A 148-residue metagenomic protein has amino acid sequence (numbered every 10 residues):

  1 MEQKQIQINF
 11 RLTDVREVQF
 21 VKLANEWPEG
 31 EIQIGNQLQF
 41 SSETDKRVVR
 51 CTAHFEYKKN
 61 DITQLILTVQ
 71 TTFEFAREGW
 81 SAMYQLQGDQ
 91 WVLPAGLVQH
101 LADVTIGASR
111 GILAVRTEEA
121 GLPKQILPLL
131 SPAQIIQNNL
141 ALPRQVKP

Functional and structural regions predicted by a protein language model:
M1-V104, G111-P148: N-terminal intrinsically disordered, cationic/polar leader segments that include organellar targeting peptides
